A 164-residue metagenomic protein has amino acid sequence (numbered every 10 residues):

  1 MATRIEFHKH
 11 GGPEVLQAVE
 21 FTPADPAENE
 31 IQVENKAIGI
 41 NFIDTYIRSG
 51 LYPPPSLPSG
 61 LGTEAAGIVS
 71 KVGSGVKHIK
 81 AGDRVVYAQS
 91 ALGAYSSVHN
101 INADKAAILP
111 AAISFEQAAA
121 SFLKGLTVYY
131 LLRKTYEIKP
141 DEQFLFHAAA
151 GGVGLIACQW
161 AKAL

Functional and structural regions predicted by a protein language model:
A2, D83, D141-Q143: Nucleotide donor/acceptor-binding cores
R4, N35, H99, V128 (+1 more regions): Terminal peptide-recognition signature
G11-L16, F42-D44: Short N-terminal binding/cap micro-motifs at the start of the first secondary-structure element
A18-P23, A66-I68, V98-N100, A106: Conserved hydrophobic/aromatic beta-strand scaffold that supports enzyme active sites
T22-G39, S49-G93: Glycine-rich beta-strand-centered segment in the early N-terminal region that forms part of a ligand/cofactor-binding
E34-G39, D104-T135: Extended, non-globular alpha-helical segments
Q89-A103: A structural motif shared across PLP-dependent enzymes of the aminotransferase-like
S121-L164: Mid-domain Rossmann-like dinucleotide-binding core that forms the NAD(H)/NADP(H) cofactor-binding site
